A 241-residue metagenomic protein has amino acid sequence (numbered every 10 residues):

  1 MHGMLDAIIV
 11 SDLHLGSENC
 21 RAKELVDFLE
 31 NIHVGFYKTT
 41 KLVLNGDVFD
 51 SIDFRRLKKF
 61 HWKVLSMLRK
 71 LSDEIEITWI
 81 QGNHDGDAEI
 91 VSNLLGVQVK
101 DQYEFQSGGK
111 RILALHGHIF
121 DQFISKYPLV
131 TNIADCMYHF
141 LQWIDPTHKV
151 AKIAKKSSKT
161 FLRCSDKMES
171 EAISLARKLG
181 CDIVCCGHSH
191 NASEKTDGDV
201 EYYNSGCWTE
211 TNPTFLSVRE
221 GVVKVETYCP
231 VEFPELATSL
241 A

Functional and structural regions predicted by a protein language model:
G3-V10, L15-S107: Core catalytic region of metal-dependent phosphoesterases/phosphodiesterases, especially metallo-beta-lactamase-like
D6-A7, T40-K41, K110-I112, I183 (+1 more regions): Structural motif
D6-H14, R111-H118, E201-G206, E226: Active-site-proximal beta-strand elements of phosphoester/diester hydrolases
L15-E18, F49-I52, Q81-I90, F120-F123 (+2 more regions): Active-site environment of divalent metal-dependent phosphoester hydrolases
A22, R56-L57, V91-N93, K126-Y127 (+2 more regions): Short amphipathic alpha-helical segments
E74, T78-Q81, D85-L179: Conserved catalytic scaffold of divalent metal-dependent phosphoesterases
F105-G108, T196-A241: Binuclear metal-dependent phosphoesterase catalytic core
F161-R219: Extended, basic/helix-rich recognition subdomains
